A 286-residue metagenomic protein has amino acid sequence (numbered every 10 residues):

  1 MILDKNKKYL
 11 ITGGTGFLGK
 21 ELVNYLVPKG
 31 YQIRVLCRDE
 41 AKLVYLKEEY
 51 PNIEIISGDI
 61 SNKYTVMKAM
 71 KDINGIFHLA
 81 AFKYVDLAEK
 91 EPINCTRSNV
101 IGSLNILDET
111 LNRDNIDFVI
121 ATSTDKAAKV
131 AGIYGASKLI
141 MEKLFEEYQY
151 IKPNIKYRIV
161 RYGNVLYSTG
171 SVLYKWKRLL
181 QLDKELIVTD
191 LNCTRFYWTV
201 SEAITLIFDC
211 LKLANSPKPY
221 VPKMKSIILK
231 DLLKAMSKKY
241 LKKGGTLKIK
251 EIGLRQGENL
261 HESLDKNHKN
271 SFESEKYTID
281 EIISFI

Functional and structural regions predicted by a protein language model:
Y9-K29: N-terminal Rossmann NAD(P)H-binding glycine-rich loop of SDR-like oxidoreductase domains
Y31-K42: Conserved glycine-rich Rossmann-like NAD(P)H-binding loop of the short-chain dehydrogenase/reductase
C37, I56-S57, R97, E251: Conserved residues in the N-terminal Rossmann fold of short-chain dehydrogenase/reductase
D39, D125, K225: Residues in the short beta-alpha loop(s) of Rossmann-like NAD(P)-binding domains
E48-E54, I60-R97: NAD(P)H-binding glycine-rich loop region in Rossmannoid oxidoreductase-like domains and their noncatalytic homologs
T65, L104-D108, Y197: Conserved mid-core alpha-helix of short-chain dehydrogenase/reductase
H78, F82-D86, K90-E142, E147 (+1 more regions): Conserved Rossmann-fold NAD(P)-dependent oxidoreductase catalytic core, especially the SDR/UDP-sugar
K143-I286: Strand-loop microenvironment adjacent to phosphate/nucleotide-handling motifs in alpha/beta enzyme folds
